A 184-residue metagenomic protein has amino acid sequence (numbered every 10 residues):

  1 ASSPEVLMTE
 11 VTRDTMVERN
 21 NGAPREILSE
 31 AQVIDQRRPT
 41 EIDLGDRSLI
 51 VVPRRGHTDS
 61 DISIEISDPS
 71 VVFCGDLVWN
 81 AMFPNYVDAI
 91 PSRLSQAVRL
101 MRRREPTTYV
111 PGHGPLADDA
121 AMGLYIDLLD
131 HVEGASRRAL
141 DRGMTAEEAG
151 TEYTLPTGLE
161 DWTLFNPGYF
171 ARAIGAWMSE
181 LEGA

Functional and structural regions predicted by a protein language model:
A1-E41: Active-site HxH/HxHxD metal-binding segment of metal-dependent hydrolases
S2-S3, E30, G45-R47, S67-P69: Short coil/turn connectors at secondary-structure junctions
V11, G56-T58, G183-A184: Amphipathic, soluble alpha/beta structural segments
T15, R103-E105, L116-A184: Accessory terminal helices/loops
N20-N21, N80, N85, N166: Detector for Asparagine
N20-R37, D61-V71, Y109, E160-L164: Short, charge-rich amphipathic segments
E41, S48-R138: Metallo-beta-lactamase
